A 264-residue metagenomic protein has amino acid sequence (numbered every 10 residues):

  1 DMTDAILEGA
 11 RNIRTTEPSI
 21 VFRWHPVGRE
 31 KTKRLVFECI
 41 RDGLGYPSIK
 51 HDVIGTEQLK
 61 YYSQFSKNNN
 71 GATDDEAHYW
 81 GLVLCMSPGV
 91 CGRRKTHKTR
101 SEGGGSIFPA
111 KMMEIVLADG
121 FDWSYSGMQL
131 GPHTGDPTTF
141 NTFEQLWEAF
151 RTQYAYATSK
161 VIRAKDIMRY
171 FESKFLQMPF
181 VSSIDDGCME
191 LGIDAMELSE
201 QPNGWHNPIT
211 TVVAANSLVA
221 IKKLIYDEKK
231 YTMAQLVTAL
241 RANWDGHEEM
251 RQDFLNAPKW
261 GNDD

Functional and structural regions predicted by a protein language model:
D1-D264: Conserved catalytic cores of very large enzyme subunits
